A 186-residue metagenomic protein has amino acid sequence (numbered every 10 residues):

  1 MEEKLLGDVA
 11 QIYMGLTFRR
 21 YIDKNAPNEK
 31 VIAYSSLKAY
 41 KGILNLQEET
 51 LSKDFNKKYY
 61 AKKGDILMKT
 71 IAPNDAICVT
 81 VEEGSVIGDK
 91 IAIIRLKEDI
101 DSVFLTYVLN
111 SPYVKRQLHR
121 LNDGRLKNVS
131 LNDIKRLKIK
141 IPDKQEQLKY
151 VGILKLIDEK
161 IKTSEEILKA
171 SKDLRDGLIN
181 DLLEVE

Functional and structural regions predicted by a protein language model:
M1-Y21, N25-P27, R136, K140-E186: Non-catalytic DNA-recognition/assembly elements of restriction-modification systems
L5-R20, Y34-K63: Sequence-specific dsDNA recognition surfaces
I22-E29, E49, K58-A61, C78-D89: Short, surface-exposed loop/turn microsegments at beta-strand edges and helix-strand junctions
I32, I94, L137-I139: Hydrophobic residues at beta-strand termini and immediately following loops that shape nucleotide-binding pockets
I66-L109: A short beta-sheet element
S85-K90, D123-L148: A short glycine-rich beta-alpha junction/loop motif
S102-K115, H119-G124: Glycine- and charge-enriched low-complexity intrinsically disordered segments
